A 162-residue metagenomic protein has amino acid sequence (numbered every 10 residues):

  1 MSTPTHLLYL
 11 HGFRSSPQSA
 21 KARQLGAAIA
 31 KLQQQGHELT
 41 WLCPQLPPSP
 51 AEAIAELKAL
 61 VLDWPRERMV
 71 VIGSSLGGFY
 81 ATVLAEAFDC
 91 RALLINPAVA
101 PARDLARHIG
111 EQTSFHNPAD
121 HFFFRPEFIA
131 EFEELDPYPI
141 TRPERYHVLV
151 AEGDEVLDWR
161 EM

Functional and structural regions predicted by a protein language model:
S2, D63-E67, T141-R142: Glycine-rich phosphate-binding loop signature in dinucleotide/nucleotide-binding domains
S2-P47: Short, surface-exposed "cap/lid" segments of acyl-processing enzymes
H6-L8, T40-L42, V70, R91-L93 (+1 more regions): A structural signal for isolated positions on well-ordered beta-strands in alpha/beta enzyme cores
Y9-F13, I72, L149-A151: Short hydrophobic segments within beta-strands
L42-W64: Alpha/beta-hydrolase active-site loop
I72-A81: Gly/Ala-rich beta-loop-alpha elbow adjacent to hydrolase catalytic centers
V83-A87: Active-site signature of alpha/beta-hydrolase-fold catalytic machinery across serine- and Asp/Cys-nucleophile hydrolases
C90-E161: The alpha/beta-hydrolase serine catalytic core
